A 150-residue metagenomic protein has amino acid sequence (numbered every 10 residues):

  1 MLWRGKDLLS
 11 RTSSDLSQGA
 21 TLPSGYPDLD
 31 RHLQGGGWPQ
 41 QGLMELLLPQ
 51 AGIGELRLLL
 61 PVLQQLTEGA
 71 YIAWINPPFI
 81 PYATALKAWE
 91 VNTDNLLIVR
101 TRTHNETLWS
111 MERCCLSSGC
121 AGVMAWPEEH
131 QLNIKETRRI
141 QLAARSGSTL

Functional and structural regions predicted by a protein language model:
M1-W74, E90-T93: Detector for small/aliphatic-rich hydrophobic stretches
G25, E55, Y82, T107 (+1 more regions): Helical mechanochemical/support elements of P-loop NTPase systems and associated helical scaffolds
L29, L46, L96, V123 (+1 more regions): Conserved RecA-like P-loop NTPase ATPase core
A51-I53, H104, E129-N133: Short acidic, S/G/P-rich loop/turn micro-motifs used as interaction or catalytic elements
L58-V62, A85, S110, E136-I140: A short acidic, amphipathic alpha-helical/loop segment
Q65, C114, A143: Hydrophobic/aromatic ligand-binding patch that stacks against planar heteroaromatic rings of cofactors or nucleotides
G69-A121, Q131: Conserved inter-motif catalytic segment of the P-loop NTP-binding fold
G119-L150: A contiguous pocket-lining binding segment that forms or flanks enzyme active sites
